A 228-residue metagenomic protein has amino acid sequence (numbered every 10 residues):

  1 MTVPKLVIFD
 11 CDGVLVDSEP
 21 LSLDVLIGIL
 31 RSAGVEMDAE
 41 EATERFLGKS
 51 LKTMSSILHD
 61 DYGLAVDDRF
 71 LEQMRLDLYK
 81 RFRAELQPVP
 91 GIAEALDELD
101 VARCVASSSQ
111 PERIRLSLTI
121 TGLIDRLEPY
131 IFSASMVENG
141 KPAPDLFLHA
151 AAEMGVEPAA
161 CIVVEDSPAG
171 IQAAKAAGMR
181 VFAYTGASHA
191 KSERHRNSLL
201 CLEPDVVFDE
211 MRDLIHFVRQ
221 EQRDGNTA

Functional and structural regions predicted by a protein language model:
M1-E44: Active-site neighborhood of HAD-like aspartate-dependent phosphohydrolases
M1-K5, D97, V101, Q110-A228: Asp-based, Mg2+/Mn2+-dependent phosphohydrolase catalytic module
L21, F46-S50, Q87-G91, S109 (+3 more regions): Short beta->alpha linker loops
L26, L30, L51, S55 (+2 more regions): Hydrophobic alpha-helical core bundles mediating ligand binding, dimerization, or RNAP-core interactions
I29-L30, S50-A65, S117, A151 (+1 more regions): Helix-loop "lid/cap" segments that line or gate small-molecule binding pockets
S32-E36, Y62-A65, G122-R126, G155-V156: Short helix-capping segments at alpha-helix termini
E36, S56-E94: Metal-dependent phosphoesterase signature
K80-V105, P111-R115: Short, acidic loop-to-helix structural element flanking the phosphoryl-transfer center in phosphate-processing enzymes
